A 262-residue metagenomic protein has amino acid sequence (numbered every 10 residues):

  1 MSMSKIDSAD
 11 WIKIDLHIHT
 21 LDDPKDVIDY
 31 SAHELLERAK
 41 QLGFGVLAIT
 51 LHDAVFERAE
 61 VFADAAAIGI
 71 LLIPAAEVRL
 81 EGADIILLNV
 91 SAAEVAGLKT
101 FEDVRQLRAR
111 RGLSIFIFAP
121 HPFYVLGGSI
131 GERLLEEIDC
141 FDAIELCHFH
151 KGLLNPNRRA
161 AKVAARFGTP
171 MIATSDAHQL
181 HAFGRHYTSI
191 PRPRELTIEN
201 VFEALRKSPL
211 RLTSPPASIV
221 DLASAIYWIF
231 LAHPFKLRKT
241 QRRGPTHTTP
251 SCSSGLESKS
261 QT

Functional and structural regions predicted by a protein language model:
M1-L16, T20-E37, R58-F62, A66-P74 (+3 more regions): Charged catalytic cores and adjacent phosphate/nucleic-acid-binding surfaces used for phosphate/nucleic-acid chemistry
L36-F56, F116-F118: Divalent metal-dependent hydrolysis catalytic cores, especially in the metallo-beta-lactamase
G43, G69, G112-S114, G168: Glycine-centered short loops/turns at secondary-structure junctions
H52, P120-P122, S175-A177: Short, well-ordered beta-to-alpha junction loops that form the rim of enzyme active sites and present histidine/acidic
L98-K99: Short acidic (Asp/Glu) patches
E102-G112: Short, charged N-terminal beta->alpha structural module
S114-G127: Aromatic-lined carbohydrate-recognition surfaces of secreted/lumenal glycan-active proteins
